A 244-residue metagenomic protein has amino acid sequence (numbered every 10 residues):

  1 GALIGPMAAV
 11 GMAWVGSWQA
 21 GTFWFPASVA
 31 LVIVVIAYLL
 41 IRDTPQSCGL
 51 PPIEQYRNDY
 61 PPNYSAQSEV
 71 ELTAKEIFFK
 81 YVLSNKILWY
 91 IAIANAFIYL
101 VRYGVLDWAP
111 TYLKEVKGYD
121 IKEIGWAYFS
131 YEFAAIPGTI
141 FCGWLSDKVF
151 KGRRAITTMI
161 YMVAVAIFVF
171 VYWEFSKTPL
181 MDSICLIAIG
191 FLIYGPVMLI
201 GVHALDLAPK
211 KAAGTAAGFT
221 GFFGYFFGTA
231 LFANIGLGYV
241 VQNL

Functional and structural regions predicted by a protein language model:
G1-A9, A13-W14, A135, G221-A233: Glycine-rich segments within core transmembrane alpha-helices of 12-TM secondary carriers
A2-Q46: Helix-loop-helix hairpin linking two adjacent transmembrane segments in secondary transporters
C48-Y90: Juxtamembrane intracellular "pre-TM" segments in multi-pass secondary transporters
Y81-C142, V197, T229-L237: Extracytoplasmic gate region of multi-pass secondary transporters
D147-M162: Cytoplasmic membrane-interface "Motif A"-like loop-to-helix N-cap segments of 12-TM Major Facilitator Superfamily
V163-K177: C-terminal ends and interior cores of transmembrane alpha-helices in multi-pass membrane transporters/permeases
Y194-P209: Intracellular juxtamembrane helix-capping segments at the cytosolic ends of symmetry-related transmembrane helices
K210-Q242: A late C-terminal transmembrane helix in Major Facilitator Superfamily
